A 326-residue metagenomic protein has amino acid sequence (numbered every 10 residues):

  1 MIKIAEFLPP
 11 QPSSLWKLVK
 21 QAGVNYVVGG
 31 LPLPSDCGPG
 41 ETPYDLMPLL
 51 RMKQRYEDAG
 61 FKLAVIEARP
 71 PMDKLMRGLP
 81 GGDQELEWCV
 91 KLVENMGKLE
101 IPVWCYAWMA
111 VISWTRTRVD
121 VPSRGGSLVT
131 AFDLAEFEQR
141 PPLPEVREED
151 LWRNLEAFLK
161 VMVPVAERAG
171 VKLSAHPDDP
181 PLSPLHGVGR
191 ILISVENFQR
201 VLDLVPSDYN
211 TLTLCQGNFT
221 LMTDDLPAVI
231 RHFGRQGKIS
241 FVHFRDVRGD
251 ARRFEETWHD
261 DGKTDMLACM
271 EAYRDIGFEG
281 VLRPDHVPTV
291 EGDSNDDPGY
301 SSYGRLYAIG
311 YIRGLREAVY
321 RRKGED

Functional and structural regions predicted by a protein language model:
M1-A5, P10, W16-G23, E57-D58 (+8 more regions): Histidine-acidic metal/acid-base catalytic patches
L18-S35: Basic, amphipathic N-terminal segments that precede the first structured/catalytic domain
V27, H176, C215: Active-site glycine-centered loops adjacent to acidic/histidine catalytic or metal-binding residues that shape
G30-E156, K160, E167-R168, N218: Structural motif corresponding to the early beta-alpha repeats
A107-W108, A175-D178: Short, surface-exposed recognition loops or helix-turn segments adjacent to catalytic cores
E136-L151, P177-G187, D293-N295: Active-site-proximal beta-alpha loop/turn segments in soluble metabolic enzymes
